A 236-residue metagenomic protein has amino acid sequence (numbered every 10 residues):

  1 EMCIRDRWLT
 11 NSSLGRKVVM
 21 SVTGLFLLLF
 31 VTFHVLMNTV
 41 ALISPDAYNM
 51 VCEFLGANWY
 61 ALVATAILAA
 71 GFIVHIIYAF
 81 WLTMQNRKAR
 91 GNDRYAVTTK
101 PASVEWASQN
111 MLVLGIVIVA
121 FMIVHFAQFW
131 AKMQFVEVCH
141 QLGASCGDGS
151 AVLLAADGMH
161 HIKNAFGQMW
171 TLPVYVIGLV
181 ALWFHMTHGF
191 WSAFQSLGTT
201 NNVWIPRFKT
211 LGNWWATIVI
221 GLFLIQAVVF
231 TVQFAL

Functional and structural regions predicted by a protein language model:
R5-L236: Membrane-embedded alpha-helical bundles that constitute the cytochrome b-like, heme-associated redox core of multi-pass
